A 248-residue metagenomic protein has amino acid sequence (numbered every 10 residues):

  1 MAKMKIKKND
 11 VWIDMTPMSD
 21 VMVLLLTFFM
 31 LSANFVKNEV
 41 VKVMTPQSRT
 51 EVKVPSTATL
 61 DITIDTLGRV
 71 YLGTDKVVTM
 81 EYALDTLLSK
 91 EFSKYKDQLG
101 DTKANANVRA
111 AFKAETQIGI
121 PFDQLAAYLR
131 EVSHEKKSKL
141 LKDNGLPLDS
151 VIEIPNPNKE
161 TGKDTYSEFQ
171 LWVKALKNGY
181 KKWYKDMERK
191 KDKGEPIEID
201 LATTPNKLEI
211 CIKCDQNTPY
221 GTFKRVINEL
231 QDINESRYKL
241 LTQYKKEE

Functional and structural regions predicted by a protein language model:
A2, M15, I197-L201: Membrane-targeting and insertion segments and their boundary/processing signals
K3-V40: Hydrophobic single transmembrane helices highlighted by the model
V36-E248: Long, low-hydrophobicity, acidic/polar, solvent-exposed interaction domains
